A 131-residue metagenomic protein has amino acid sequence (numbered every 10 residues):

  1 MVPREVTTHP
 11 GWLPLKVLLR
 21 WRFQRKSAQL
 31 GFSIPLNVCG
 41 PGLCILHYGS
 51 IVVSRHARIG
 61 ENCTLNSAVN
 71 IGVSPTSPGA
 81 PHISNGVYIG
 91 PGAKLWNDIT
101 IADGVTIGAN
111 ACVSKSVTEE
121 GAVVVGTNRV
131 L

Functional and structural regions predicted by a protein language model:
M1-L30: Terminal amphipathic alpha-helical/low-complexity segments used for targeting or macromolecular assembly
H9, H47, H56, H82-N85: Histidine (H) residue identity feature
P14-V17, S33-I34, V53-S54, V105-I107: Short amphipathic alpha-helical surface micro-motifs
L19-R20, C39-G40, P81: A short alpha-helix capping/helix-coil boundary motif
Q24-K26, N37, I45, P75 (+2 more regions): A generic structural signal for short, solvent-exposed coil/turn residues that cap or connect secondary-structure
F32-S74, P78, G92: Glycine-rich active-site/cofactor-binding loop and its immediate structural neighborhood
S67, S74-L131: Glycine-rich hexapeptide-repeat left-handed beta-helix
